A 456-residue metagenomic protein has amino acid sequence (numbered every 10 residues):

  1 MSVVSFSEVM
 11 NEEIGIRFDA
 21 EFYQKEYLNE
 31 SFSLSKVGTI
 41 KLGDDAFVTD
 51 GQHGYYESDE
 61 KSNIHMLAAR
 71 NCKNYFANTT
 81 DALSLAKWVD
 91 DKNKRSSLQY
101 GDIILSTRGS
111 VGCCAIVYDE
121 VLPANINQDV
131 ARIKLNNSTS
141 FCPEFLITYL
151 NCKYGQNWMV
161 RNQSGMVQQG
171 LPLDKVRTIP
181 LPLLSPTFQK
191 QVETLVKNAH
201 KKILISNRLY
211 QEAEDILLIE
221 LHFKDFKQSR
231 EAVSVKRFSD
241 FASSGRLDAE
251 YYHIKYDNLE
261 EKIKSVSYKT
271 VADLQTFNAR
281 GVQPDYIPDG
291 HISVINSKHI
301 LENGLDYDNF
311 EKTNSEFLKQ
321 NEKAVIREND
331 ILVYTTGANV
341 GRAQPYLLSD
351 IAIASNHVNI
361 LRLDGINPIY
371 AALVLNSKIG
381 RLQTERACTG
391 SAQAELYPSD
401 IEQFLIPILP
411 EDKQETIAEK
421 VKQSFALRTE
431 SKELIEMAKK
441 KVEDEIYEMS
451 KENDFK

Functional and structural regions predicted by a protein language model:
M1-H53, S185-V282, E411-K456: Non-catalytic DNA-recognition/assembly elements of restriction-modification systems
G38-Y55, N71-Y100, Y268-Q283, K298-E328: Sequence-specific dsDNA recognition surfaces
L42, E120-L122, A131-L183, T187 (+4 more regions): Basic, amphipathic alpha-helical recognition segments used for DNA target recognition
G54-S62, D81, R161-Q163, Q228-A232 (+2 more regions): Short coil/turn segments at secondary-structure boundaries
S62-C72: Short, contiguous, helix-prone interaction/anchoring segments in small proteins
I64-H65, D102-I104, I292-S293, D330-L332: Beta-sheet entry/capping signal
N71, R108-G109, N137, S185 (+4 more regions): Short, flexible loop/turn elements at secondary-structure junctions
K73-S84, I103-I126, W158-R161, L301-K312 (+2 more regions): Short, ligand-facing micro-motifs at secondary-structure edges
